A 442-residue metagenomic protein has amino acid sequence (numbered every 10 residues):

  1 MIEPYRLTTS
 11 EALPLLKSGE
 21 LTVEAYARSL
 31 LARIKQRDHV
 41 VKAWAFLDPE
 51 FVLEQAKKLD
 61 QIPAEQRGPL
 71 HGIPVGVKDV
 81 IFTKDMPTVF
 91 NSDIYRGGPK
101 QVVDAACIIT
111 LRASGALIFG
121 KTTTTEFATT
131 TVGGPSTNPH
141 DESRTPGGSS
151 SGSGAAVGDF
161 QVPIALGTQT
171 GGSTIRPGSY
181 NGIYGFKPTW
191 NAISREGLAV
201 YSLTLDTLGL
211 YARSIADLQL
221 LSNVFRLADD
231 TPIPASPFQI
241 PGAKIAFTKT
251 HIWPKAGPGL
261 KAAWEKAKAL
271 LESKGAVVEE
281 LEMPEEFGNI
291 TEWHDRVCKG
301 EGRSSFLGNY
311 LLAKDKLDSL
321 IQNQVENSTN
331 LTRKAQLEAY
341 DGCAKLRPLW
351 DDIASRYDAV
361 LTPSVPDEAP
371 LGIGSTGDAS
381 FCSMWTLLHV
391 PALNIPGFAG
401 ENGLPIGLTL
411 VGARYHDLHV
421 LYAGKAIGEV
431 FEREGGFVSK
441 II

Functional and structural regions predicted by a protein language model:
M1-L53, S273-G275, A335, G436-I442: An N-terminal boundary/leader segment
G19, G72, K78, A113 (+4 more regions): Glycine-rich, small-residue loops and helix-cap segments that act as flexible hinges at active-site edges
V52-E54, I62-G133: Acidic/His- and Gly-rich active-site-bordering loop/insert found across diverse amide/peptide-bond hydrolases
L59-P74, D217, P237-A246: Immediate post-signal peptide segment of exported/extracytoplasmic ligand-binding proteins
L70-F90, G242-K244, R296-D351, P396-G407: Short helix-loop capping/hinge segments that flank enzyme active sites or metal/cofactor-binding pockets
T88-G98, G257-P258, A369-T376: Glycine/threonine-rich flexible loop motifs
V103-S222, L388-G407: Short glycine/serine-rich loop segments
Y184-A267, F431-I442: A short helix-breaking turn/cap at a secondary-structure junction
